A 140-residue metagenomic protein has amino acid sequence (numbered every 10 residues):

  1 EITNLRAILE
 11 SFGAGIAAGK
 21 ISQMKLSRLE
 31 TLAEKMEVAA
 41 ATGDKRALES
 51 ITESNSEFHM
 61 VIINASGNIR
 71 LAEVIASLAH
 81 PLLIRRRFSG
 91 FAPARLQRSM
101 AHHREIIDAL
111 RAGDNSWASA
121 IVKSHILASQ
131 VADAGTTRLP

Functional and structural regions predicted by a protein language model:
L5-I8, F12-A14, K20-F88, M100-A109 (+1 more regions): Conserved amphipathic alpha-helical segments that form helical-bundle/coiled-coil interaction surfaces
R95-L96: Active-site loop of classical SDR/Rossmann-like NAD(P)-dependent oxidoreductases, centered on the catalytic Tyr-X3-Lys
H125-P140: Short, charge-rich amphipathic alpha-helical segments embedded in non-transmembrane helical bundles/solenoids
